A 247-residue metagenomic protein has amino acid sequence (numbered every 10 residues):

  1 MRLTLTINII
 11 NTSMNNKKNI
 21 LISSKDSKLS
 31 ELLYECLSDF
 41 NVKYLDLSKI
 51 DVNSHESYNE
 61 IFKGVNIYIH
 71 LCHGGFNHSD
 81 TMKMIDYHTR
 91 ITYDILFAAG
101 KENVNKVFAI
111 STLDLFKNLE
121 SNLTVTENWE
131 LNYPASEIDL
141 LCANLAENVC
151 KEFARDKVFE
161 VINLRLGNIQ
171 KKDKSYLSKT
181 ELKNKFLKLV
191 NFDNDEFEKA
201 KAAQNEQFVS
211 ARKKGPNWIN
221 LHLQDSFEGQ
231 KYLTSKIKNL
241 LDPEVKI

Functional and structural regions predicted by a protein language model:
K18-L37: N-terminal Rossmann NAD(P)H-binding glycine-rich loop of SDR-like oxidoreductase domains
S23, L71, V107-L113, L164-L166: SDR active-site strand-loop-helix element
V52-H88: NAD(P)H-binding glycine-rich loop region in Rossmannoid oxidoreductase-like domains and their noncatalytic homologs
K83-D94, E137, L141-N144: Glycine-rich NAD(P)-binding loop of the Rossmann-fold in SDR/ketoreductase-type enzymes
D94-S136: Conserved Rossmann-fold NAD(P)-dependent oxidoreductase catalytic core, especially the SDR/UDP-sugar
N122-V161: Catalytic helix-loop patch of NAD(P)-dependent Rossmann-fold dehydrogenases
L141, L145-A146, N163, K172-F208: Substrate-positioning beta->alpha
K201-I247: Conserved C-terminal active-site "lid" loop/helix of NAD(P)H-dependent oxidoreductases that clamps the redox cofactor
